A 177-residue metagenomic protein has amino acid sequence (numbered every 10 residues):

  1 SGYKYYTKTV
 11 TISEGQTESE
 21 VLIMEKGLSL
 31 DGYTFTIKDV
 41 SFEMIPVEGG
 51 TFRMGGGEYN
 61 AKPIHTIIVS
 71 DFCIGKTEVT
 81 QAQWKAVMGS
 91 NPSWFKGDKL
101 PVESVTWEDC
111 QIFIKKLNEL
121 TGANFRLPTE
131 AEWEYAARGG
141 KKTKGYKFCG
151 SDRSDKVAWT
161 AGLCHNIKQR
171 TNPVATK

Functional and structural regions predicted by a protein language model:
S1-K8: A short, solvent-exposed loop/turn motif at the edges and junctions of modular extracellular/periplasmic domains
Y3, D39-F42, K62, Q169 (+1 more regions): Glycine-centered tight beta-turn/hairpin loop motif at sheet-sheet or coil-to-beta transitions
I12-Q16, G150-R153: Short, glycine-/polar-rich solvent-exposed loops and beta-turns at beta-strand/coil boundaries
E14, E20-L28: Conserved "repeat-terminator" motif of extracellular CCP/Sushi domains
Q16-E18, P63, I68, K96-D98 (+1 more regions): Exposed loop/turn and edge beta-strand positions of beta-sandwich/beta-sheet ligand-binding modules
G27, T34-S93, T106-E108: A short glycine-rich, aromatic-capped structural motif
R53, S93-K96, P101-K177: Functional-site microenvironments in short loops/helix caps that host divalent-cation chemistry
